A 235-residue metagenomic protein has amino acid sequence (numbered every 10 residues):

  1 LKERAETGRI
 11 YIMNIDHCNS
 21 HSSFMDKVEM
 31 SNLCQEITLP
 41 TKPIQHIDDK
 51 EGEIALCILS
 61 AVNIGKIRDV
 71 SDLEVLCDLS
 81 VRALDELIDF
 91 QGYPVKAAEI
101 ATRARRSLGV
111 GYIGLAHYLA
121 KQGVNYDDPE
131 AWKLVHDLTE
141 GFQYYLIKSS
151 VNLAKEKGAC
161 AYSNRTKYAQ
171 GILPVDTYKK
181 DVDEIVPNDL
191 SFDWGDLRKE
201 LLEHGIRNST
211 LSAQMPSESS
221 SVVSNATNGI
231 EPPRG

Functional and structural regions predicted by a protein language model:
R4-T102, S107, Y112-Q122, A226-G229 (+1 more regions): Function-dense linear segments that define catalytic or interfacial modules in macromolecule-processing proteins
T7-I10, E53-I54, I206-S209, S217-S219: Short coil/turn connectors at secondary-structure junctions
M25-D26, L33, L108, K133 (+4 more regions): Alpha-helix boundary/interfacial micro-motifs
C77-E99, N125-S217: Internal maturation/activation junctions in enzymes
K180-D183, M215-G235: C-terminal catalytic subdomain
